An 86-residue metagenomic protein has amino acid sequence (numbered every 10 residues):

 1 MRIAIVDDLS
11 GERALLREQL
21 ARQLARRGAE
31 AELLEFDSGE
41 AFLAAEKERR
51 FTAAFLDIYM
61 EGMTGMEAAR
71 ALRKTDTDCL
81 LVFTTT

Functional and structural regions predicted by a protein language model:
L9-L34: Two-component/phosphorelay signaling modules centered on CheY-like receiver
E35-A53: Acidic, metal-coordinating helix/loop segments flanking the phosphotransfer/catalytic sites of two-component signaling
S38, T64-E67: Acidic catalytic/metal-coordinating carboxylates
K47-F51, A71-D78: Conserved phosphotransfer cores of two-component systems
L56-D57: Active-site T/S-Asp motif of two-component receiver
M60: Receiver (REC) domain active-site loop signature in two-component systems and cognate sites in sensor histidine kinases
D78-T86: A short, hydrophobic beta-strand element within the central beta-sheet of small alpha/beta folds
